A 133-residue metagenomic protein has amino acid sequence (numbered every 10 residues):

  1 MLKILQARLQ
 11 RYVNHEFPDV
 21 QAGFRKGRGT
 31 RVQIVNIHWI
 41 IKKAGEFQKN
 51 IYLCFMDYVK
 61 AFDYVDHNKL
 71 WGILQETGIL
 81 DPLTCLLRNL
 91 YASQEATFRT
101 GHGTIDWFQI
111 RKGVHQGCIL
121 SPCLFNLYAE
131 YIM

Functional and structural regions predicted by a protein language model:
M1-Y131: Conserved pre-catalytic core of RNA-dependent polymerases
